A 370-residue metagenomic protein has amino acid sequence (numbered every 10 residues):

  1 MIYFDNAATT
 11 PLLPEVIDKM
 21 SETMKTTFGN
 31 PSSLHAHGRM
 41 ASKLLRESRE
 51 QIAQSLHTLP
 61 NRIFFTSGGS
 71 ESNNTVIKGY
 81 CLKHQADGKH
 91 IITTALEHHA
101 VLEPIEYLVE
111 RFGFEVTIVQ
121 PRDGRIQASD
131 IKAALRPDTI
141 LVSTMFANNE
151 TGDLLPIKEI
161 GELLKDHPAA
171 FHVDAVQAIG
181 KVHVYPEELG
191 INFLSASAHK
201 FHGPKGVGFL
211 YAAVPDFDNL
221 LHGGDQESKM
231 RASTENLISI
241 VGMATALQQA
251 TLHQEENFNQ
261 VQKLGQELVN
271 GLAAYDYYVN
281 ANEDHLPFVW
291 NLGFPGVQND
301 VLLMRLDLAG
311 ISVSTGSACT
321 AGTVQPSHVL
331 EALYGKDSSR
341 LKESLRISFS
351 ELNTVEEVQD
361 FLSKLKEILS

Functional and structural regions predicted by a protein language model:
M1-S370: Pyridoxal 5′-phosphate
